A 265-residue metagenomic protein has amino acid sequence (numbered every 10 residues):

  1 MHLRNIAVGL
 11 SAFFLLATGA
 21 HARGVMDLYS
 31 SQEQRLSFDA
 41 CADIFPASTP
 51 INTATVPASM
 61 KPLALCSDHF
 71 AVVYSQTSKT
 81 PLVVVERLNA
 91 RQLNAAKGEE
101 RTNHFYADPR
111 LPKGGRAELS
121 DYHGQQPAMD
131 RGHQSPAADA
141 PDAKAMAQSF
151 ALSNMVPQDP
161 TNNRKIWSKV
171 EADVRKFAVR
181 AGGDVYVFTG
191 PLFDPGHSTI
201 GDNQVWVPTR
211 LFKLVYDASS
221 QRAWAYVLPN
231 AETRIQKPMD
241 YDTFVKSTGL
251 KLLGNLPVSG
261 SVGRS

Functional and structural regions predicted by a protein language model:
R4-N5, F13-S265: Domain-level detector for secreted/extracellular nuclease and nuclease-toxin modules, and for the ENPP-like C-terminal
